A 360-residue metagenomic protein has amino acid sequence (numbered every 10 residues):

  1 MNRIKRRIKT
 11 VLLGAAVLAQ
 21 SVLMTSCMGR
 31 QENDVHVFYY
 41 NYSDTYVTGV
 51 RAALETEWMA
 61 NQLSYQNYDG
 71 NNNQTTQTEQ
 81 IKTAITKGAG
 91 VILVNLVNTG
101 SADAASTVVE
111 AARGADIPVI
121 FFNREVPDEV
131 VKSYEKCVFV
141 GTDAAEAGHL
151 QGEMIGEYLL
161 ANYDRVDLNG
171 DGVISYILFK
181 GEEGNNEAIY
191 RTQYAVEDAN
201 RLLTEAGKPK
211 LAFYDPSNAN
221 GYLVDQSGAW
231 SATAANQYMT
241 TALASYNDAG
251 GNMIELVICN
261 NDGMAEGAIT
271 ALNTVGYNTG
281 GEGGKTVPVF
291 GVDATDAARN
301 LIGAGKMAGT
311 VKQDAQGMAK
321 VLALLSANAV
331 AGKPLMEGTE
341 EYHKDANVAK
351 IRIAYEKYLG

Functional and structural regions predicted by a protein language model:
L23-S26: C-terminal motif of bacterial Sec signal peptides marking the signal peptidase cleavage site
M28-R30: Bacterial signal peptide processing site
D34-A53, E57-W58, Y65-T83, A89 (+3 more regions): Extracytoplasmic "Venus flytrap"
N71-A144, D262-A265: Beta-alpha junction/loop-to-helix N-cap segments that form part of ligand/metal-binding clefts
Q77, V138-D171, Y190, A232-M239 (+2 more regions): Hydrophobic alpha-helical segments within soluble ligand-binding/sensing domains
V94-A115, V119, A195, N218-R299: Hydrophobic alpha-helical
V108-E146, L150, N162-V173, F179 (+2 more regions): Flexible loop/hinge segments that line or gate small-molecule binding clefts
G170-S175, F179-E183, E187, A199 (+1 more regions): Hinge/cleft segment of the Venus flytrap/periplasmic-binding protein
